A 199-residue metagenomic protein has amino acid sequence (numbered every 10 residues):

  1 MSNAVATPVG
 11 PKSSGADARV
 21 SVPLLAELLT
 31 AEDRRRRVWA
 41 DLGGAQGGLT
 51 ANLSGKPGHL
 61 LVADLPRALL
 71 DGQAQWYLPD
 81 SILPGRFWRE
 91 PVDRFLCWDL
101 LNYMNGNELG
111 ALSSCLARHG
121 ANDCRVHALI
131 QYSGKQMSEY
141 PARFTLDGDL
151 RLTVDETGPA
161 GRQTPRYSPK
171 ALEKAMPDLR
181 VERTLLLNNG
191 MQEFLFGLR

Functional and structural regions predicted by a protein language model:
M1-A31, R37-W39, A45-R86, R125-R199: Class I (Rossmann-like) S-adenosyl-L-methionine-dependent methyltransferase catalytic domain, capturing the SAM-binding
G43-G44, L100: Conserved residues at beta->alpha junctions
G44-A45, E108: Short, glycine/acidic-rich beta->alpha junctions
I82-R86, V92, C115: Periplasmic/luminal catalytic loop of GT-C fold multi-pass membrane glycosyltransferases that transfer sugars from
E90-G110: A short SAM/SAH-binding and catalytic strip from SAM-dependent methyltransferases
D99, E108, G120, I130-Y132: Generic secondary-structure microfeatures
G110-R125: A short glycine-rich, Lys/Arg-flanked "PGG" loop and its adjoining helix->strand segment in the class I
